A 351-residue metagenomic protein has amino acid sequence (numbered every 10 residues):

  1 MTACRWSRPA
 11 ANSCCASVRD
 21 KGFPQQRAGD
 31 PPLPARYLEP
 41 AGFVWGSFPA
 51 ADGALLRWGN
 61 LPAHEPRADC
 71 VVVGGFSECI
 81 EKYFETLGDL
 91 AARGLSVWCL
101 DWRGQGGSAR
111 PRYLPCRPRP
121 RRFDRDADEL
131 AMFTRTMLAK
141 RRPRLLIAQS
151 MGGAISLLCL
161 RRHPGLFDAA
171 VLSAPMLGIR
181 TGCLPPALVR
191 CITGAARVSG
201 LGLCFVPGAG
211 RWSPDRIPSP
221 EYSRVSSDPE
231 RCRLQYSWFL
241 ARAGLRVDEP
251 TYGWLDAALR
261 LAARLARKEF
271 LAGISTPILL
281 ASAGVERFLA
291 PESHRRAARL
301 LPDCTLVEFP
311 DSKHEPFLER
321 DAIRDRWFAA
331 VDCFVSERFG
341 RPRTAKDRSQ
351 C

Functional and structural regions predicted by a protein language model:
W6, A10-A50, L56-L61: An N-terminal hydrophobic leader/cap segment in hydrolases
D89-R112: Conserved alpha/beta-hydrolase
P118-T136: Alpha/beta-hydrolase active-site loop
S156-A243: Alpha/beta-hydrolase-fold enzymes
I274, L280-S282: Short beta-strand/loop motif that positions the catalytic acidic residue of the alpha/beta-hydrolase fold
T276, A290-R299: Short alpha-helix in the alpha/beta-hydrolase fold that links the catalytic acid
V285-L289: Acidic catalytic loop of the alpha/beta-hydrolase fold
P310-C351: Catalytic active-site module of serine/aspartate enzymes centered on a nucleophile-bearing elbow/loop
